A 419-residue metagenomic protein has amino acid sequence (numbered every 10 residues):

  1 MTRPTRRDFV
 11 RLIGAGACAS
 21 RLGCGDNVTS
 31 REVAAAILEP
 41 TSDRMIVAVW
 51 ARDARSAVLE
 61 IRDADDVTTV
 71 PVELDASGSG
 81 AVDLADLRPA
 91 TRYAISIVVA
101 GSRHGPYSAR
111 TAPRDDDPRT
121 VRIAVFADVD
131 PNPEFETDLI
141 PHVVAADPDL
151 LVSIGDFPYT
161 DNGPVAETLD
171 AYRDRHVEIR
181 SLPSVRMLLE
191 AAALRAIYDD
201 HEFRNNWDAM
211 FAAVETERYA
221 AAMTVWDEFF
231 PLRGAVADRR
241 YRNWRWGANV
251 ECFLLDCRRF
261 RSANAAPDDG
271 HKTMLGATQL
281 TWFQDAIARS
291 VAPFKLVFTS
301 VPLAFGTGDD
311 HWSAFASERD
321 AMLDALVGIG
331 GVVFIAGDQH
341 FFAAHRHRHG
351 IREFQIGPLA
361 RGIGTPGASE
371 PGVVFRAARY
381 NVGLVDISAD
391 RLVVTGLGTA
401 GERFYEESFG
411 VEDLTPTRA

Functional and structural regions predicted by a protein language model:
M1-T5: N-terminal secretory signal peptides
R6, V10-R11, A19, D26-A419: Metal-dependent phosphoester/phosphodiester hydrolase catalytic core
